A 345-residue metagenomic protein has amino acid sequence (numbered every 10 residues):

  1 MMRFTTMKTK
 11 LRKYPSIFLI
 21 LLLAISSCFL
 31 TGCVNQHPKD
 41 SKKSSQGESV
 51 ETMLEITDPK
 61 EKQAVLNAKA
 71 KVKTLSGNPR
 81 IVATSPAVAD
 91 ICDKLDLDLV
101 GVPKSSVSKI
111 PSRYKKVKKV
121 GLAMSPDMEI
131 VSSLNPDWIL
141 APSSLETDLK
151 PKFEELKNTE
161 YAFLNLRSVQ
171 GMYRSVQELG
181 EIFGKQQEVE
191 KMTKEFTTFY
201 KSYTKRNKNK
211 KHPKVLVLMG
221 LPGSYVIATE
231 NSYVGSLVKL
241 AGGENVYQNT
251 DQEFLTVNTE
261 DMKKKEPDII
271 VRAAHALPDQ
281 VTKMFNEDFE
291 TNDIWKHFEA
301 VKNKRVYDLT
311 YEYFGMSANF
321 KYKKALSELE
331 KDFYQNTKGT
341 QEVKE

Functional and structural regions predicted by a protein language model:
R3-F4, K8-L19, L30-V88, Q187-L218 (+1 more regions): Bacterial Sec-exported substrate-binding components of ABC uptake systems
L23-F29: Hydrophobic core
V65-A68, V117-E129, T250-T259: Short helix-initiation/N-cap motifs at beta->coil->alpha
R80-L134, W138-L145: A short, structured surface patch at a secondary-structure boundary
S106-K109, V226-F254: Alpha-helical, coiled-coil/dimerization segments enriched in small aliphatic residues
M128-A141, T159, N258-R272: Proline-aspartate-enriched helix->loop->beta-strand connector
E146-D148, L164-E178, H212, L216-Y233 (+1 more regions): Extracytoplasmic ligand-binding site segments that recognize negatively charged/polar headgroups
S168-E181, E190, T204, A274-E345: Structured C-terminal subdomain patch of bacterial secreted/periplasmic proteins
